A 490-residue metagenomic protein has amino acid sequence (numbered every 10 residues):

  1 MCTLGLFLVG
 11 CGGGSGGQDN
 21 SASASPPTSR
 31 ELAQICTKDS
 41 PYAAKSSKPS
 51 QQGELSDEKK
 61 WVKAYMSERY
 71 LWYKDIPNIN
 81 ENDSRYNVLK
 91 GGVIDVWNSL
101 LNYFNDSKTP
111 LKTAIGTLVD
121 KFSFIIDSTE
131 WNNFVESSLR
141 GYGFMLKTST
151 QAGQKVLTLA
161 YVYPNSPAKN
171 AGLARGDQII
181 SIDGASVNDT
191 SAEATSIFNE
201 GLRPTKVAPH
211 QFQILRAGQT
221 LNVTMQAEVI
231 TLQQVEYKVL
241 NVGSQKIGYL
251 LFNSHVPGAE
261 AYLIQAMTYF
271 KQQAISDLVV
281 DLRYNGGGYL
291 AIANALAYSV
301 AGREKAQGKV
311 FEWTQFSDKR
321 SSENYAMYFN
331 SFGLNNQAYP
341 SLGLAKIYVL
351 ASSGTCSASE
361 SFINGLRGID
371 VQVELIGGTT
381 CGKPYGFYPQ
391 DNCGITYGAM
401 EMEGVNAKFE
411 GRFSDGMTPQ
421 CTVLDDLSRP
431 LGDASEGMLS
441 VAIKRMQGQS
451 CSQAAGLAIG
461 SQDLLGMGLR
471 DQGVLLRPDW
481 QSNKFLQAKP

Functional and structural regions predicted by a protein language model:
M1-G10: Sec-dependent bacterial lipoprotein signal peptides
C2-T3, A24-R30, E410-F413: Secretory-pathway extracellular proteins and peptide precursors enriched for disulfide-bonded cysteines
L4, K60-R69, M438-K444: Short, hydrophobic/amphipathic alpha-helical patches that form generic packing surfaces within helical domains
G10-L278, I292, D463-P490: Flexible, low-complexity junctional segments that flank or bridge functional domains
S244-L250, S254-D277, G286-P490: C-terminal "post-core" interaction segments
